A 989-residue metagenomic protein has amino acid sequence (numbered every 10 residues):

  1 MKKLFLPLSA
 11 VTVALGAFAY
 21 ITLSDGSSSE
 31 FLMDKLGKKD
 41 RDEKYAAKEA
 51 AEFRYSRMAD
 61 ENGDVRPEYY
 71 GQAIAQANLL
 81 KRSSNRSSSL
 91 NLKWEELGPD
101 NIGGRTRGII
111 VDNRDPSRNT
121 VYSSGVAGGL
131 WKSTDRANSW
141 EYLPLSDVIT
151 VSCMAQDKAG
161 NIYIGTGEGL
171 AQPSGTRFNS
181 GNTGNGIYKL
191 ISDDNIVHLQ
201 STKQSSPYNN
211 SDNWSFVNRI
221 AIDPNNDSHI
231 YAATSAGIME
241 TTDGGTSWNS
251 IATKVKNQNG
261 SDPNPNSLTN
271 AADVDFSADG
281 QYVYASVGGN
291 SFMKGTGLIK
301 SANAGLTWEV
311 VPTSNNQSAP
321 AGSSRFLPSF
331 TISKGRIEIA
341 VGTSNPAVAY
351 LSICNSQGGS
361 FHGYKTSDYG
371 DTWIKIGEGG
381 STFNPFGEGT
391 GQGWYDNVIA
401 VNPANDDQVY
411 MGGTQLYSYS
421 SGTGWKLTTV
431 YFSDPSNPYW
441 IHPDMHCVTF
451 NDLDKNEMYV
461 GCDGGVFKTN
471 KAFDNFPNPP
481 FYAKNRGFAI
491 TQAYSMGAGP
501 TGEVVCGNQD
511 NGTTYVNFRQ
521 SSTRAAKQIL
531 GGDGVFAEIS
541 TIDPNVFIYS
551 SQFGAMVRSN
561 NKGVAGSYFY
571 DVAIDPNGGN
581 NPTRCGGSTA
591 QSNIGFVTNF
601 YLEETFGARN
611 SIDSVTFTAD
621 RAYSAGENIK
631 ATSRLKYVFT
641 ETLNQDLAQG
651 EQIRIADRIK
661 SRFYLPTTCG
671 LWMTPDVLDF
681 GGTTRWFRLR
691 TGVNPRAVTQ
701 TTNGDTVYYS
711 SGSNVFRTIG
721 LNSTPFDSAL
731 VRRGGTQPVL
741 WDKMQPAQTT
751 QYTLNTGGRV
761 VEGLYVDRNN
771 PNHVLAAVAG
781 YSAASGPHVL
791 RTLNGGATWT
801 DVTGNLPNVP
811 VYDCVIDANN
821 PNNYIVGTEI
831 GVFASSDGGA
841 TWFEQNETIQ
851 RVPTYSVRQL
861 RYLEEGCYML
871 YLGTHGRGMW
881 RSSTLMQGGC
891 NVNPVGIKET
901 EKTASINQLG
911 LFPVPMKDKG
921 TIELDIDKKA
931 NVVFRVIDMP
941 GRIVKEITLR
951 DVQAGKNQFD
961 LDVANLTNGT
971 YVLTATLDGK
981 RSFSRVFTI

Functional and structural regions predicted by a protein language model:
M1-L32, I897, S905-I906: Bacterial Sec-dependent N-terminal signal peptides
F5, S344, N769, L911-P913 (+1 more regions): Selective for proline/serine-rich intrinsically disordered segments in cytosolic/nuclear regulatory regions
S9, Y69, V677, P915-K917: Intrinsically disordered, low-complexity segments enriched in proline/serine/threonine
T22-G888: Beta-propeller blade termini and top-face loops
L885-T903: Low-complexity, Pro/Thr/Ser/Gly/Ala-rich linker/spacer regions in secreted, extracellular modular proteins
E901-F912, M916-I989: C-terminal outer-membrane/trafficking sorting elements
